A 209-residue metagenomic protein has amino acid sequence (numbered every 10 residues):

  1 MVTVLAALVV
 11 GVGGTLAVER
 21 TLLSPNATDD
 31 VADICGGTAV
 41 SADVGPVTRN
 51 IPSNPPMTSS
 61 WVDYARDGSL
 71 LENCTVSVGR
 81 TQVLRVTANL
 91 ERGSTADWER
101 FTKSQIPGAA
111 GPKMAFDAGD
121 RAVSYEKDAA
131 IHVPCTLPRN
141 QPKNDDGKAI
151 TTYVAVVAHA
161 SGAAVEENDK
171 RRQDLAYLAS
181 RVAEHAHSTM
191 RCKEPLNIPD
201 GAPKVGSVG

Functional and structural regions predicted by a protein language model:
M1-R20: Hydrophobic membrane-insertion alpha-helices, especially the h-region of bacterial N-terminal signal peptides
R20-E184, S188, P195-V208: A small/polar (G/S/T-enriched), proline-flanked helix-loop surface module common in exported/cell-envelope proteins
